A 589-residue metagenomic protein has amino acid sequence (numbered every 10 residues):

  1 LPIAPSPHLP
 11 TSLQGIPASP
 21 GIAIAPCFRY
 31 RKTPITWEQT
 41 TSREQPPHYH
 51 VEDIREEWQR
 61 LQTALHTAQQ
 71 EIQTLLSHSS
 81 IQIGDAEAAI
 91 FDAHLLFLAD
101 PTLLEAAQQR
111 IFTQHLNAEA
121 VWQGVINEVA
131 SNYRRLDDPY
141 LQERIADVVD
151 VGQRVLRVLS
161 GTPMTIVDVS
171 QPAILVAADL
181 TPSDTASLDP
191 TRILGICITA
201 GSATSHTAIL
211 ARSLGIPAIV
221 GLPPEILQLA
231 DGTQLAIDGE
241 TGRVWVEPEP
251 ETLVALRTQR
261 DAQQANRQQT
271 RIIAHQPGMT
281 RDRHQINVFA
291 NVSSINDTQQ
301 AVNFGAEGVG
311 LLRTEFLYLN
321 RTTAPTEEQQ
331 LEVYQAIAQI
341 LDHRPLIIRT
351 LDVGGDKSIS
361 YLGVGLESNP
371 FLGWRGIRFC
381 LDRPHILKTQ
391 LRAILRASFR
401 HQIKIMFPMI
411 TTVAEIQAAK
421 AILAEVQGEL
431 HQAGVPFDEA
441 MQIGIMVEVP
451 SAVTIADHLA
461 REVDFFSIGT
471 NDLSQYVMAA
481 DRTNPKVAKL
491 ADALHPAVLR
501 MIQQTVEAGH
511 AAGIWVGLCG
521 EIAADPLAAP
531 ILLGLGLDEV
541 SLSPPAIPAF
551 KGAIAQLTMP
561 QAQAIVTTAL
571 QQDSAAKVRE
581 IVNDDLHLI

Functional and structural regions predicted by a protein language model:
L1-I340, L346-V353, R383, L387-L391 (+6 more regions): Non-catalytic, soluble scaffold/interaction modules
R267-I589: Conserved alpha/beta-domain cores
